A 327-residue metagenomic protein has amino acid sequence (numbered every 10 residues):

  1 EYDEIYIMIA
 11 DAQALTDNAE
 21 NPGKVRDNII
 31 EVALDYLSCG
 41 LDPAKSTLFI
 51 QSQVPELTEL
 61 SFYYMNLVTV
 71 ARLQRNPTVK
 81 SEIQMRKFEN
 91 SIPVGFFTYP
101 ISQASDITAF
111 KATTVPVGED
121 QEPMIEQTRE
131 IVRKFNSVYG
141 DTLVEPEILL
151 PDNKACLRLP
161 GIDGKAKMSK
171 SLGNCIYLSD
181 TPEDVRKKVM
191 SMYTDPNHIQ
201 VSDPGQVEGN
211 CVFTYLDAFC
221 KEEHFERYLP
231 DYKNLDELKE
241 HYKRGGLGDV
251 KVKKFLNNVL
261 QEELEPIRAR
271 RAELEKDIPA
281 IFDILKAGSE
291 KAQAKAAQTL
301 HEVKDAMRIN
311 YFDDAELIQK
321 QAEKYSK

Functional and structural regions predicted by a protein language model:
E1-S105, E223, E262-L264, R268 (+1 more regions): N-terminal Rossmann-like or analogous alpha/beta NTP/dinucleotide-binding catalytic cores that position adenine
L15-N18, A109-T113, K167-M168: Active-site-proximal beta-alpha loop/turn segments in soluble metabolic enzymes
G23-I30, E122-I125, F282: Non-membrane alpha-helical structural segments and their capping/turn regions in soluble enzymes
V54, T69, R75-T78, Q84 (+10 more regions): Short capping/connector residues at structural and topological boundaries
T58-F62, Y99-S102, E122-I125, G209-F213 (+2 more regions): Non-catalytic, well-ordered alpha-helical scaffold segments
P77-S81, M85-F135, Y139, P160-G161: Internal, conserved structured core segments that host functional sites
R129-K327: Conserved nucleotide- and phosphate/pyrophosphate-binding catalytic cores in adenylate/nucleotidyl-handling enzymes
